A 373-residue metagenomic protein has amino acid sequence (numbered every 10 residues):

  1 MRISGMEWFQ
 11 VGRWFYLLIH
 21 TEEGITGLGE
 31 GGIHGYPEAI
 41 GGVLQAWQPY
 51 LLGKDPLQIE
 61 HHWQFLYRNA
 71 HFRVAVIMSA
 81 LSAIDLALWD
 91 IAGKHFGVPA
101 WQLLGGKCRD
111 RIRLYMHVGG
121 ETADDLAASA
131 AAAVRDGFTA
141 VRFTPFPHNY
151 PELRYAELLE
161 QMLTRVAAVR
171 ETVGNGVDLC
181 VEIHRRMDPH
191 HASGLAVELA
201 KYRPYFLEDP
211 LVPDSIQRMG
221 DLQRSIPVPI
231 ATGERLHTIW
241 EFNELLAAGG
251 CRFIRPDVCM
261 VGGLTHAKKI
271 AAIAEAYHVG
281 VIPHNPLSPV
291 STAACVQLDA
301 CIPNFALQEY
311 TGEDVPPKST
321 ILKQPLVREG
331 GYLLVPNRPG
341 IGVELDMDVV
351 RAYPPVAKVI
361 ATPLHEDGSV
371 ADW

Functional and structural regions predicted by a protein language model:
M1-L28, G32, E313-I321, V370-W373: Structured beta-strand/loop patches that form or line metal/cofactor-binding pockets in enzymes
I3, G24, W47, I84 (+8 more regions): Conserved, mostly hydrophobic/aromatic
Q10-W14, E30-P37, L81, H117-E121 (+1 more regions): Glycine-rich phosphate/pyrophosphate-binding beta-alpha loops
H20-F96: Metal- or metallocofactor-binding catalytic centers and their adjacent structured scaffolds across diverse enzyme
G42-P49, K54, H61, V197 (+3 more regions): Shared catalytic-loop signature of beta/alpha-barrel
D85-E121, D125: Glycine-rich, aromatic-flanked loop segments that form ligand/cofactor-binding clefts across common enzyme folds
R111-I226: Metal-dependent enolase-superfamily TIM-barrel catalytic cores that perform enediolate-based chemistry
I341-W373: Extended hydrophobic packing segments that form well-structured cores
